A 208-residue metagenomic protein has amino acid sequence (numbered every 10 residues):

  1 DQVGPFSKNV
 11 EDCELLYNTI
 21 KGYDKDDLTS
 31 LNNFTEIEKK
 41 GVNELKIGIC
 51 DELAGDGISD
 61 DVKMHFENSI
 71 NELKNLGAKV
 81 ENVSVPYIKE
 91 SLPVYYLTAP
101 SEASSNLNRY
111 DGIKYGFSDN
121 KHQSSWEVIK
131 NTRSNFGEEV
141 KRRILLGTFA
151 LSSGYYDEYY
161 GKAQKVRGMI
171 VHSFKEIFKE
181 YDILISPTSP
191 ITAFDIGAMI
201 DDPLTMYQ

Functional and structural regions predicted by a protein language model:
D1-H65, S124-K130: A short helix-breaking turn/cap at a secondary-structure junction
Q2-V3, K8-V10, C50-E52, V83 (+3 more regions): Fold-independent oxyanion-binding glycine-rich loops and adjacent beta-strand/coil segments at enzyme active sites
I20, E72-N75, K79-V80, E102-S105 (+2 more regions): Glycine-rich, small-residue loops and helix-cap segments that act as flexible hinges at active-site edges
L28-N33, E44-K46, C50-L53, V83-Y96 (+2 more regions): Flexible, acidic loop-helix segments that line cofactor/substrate-binding pockets
I37-K39, K63, E67-L76, E81-V83: Oxyanion/phosphate-interacting regions
K39-V42, G48, I88, F136-E138 (+1 more regions): Solvent-exposed alpha-helices and their adjacent loops that cap or buttress functional pockets in soluble metabolic
A54-I58, K89-S91, S153, T192-D195: Flexible loop/turn segments at secondary-structure boundaries
D60-V62, L92-S101, D195-D201: Short glycine/threonine-rich loop-to-helix capping motif typified by GTGT followed within a few residues by an Asp-Pro
